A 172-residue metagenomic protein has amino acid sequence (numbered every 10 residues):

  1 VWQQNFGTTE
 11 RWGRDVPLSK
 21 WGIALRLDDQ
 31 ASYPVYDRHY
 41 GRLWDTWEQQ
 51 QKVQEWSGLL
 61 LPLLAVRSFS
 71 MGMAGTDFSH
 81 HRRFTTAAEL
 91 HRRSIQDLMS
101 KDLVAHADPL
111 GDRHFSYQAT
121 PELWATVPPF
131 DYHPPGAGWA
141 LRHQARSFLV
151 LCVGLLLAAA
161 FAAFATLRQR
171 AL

Functional and structural regions predicted by a protein language model:
V1-L172: Transmembrane alpha-helical segments and their membrane-interface loop/helix boundaries that make up the transmembrane
